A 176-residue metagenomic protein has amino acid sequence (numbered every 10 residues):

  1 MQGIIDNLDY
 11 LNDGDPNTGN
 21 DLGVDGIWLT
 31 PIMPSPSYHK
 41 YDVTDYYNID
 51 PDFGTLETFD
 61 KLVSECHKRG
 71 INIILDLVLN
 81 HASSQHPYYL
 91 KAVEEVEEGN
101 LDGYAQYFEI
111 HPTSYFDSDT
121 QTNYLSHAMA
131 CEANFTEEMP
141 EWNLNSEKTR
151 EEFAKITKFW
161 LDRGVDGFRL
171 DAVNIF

Functional and structural regions predicted by a protein language model:
M1-K158, D162, V173-F176: Acidic/aromatic-lined carbohydrate-recognition and catalytic surfaces of CAZymes acting on diverse glycans
D166: Receiver (REC) domain switch/active-site residues of two-component response regulators
